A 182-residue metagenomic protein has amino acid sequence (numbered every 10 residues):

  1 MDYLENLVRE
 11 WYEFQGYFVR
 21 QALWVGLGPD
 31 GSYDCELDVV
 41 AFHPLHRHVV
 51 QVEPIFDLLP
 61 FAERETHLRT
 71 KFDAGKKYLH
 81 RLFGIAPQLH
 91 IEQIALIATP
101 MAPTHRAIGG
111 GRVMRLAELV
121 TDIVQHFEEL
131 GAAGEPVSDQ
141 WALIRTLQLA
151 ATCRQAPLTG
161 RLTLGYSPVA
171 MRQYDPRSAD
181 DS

Functional and structural regions predicted by a protein language model:
M1-S182: Intrinsically disordered, low-complexity Ser/Thr/Pro/Gly-rich regulatory segments
